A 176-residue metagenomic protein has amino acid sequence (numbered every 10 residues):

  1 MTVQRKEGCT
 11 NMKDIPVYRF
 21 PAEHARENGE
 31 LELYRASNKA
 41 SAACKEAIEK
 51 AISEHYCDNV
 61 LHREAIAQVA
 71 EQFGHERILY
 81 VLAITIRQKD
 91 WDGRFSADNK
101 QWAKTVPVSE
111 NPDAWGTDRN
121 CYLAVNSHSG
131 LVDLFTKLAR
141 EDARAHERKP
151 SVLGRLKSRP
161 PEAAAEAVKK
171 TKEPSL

Functional and structural regions predicted by a protein language model:
M1-S175: Gram-negative host-targeted secretion-system effectors, predominantly Type III and Type IV, recognized via long
